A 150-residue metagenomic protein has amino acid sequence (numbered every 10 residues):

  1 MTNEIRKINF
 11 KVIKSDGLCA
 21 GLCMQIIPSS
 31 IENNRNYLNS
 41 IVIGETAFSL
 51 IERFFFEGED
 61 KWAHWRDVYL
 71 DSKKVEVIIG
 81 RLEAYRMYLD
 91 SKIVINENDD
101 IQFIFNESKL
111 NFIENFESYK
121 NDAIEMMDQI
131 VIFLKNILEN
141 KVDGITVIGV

Functional and structural regions predicted by a protein language model:
M1-N140, I148-V150: Acidic (Asp/Glu-rich) sequence patches and key acidic residues that form negatively charged surfaces used
